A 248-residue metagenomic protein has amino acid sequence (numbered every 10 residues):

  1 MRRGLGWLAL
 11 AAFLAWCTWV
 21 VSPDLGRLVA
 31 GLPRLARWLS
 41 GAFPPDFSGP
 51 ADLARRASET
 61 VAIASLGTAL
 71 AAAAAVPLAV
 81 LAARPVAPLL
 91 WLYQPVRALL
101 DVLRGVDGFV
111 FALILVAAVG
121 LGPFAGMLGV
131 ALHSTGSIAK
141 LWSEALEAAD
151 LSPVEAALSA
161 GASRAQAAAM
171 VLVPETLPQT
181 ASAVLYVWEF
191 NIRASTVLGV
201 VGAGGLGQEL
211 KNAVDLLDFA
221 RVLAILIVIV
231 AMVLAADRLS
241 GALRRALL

Functional and structural regions predicted by a protein language model:
M1-A69, V76-P77, L81, P85 (+2 more regions): N-terminal, non-cleaved signal-anchor transmembrane helix
S22, A73-V80, V110, A125-V154 (+4 more regions): Membrane-embedded alpha-helices of multi-pass transport/permease systems
P50, A54, S58, P88-P95 (+7 more regions): Alpha-helical membrane-protein architecture signal
A54-A62, V96-L103, D107, E189 (+1 more regions): Alpha-helical membrane-interface segments at transmembrane helix boundaries
L78-A112, L141-E144: Cytoplasmic-entry segments and transmembrane alpha-helices of multi-pass inner-membrane transporters
L100-S134: Generic hydrophobic transmembrane alpha-helix motif, especially the helices
L146-T176, A203: Short helix-to-coil transition segments within interhelical loops that connect adjacent transmembrane helices
R164-G199, A220-A236, S240: Transmembrane alpha-helices
